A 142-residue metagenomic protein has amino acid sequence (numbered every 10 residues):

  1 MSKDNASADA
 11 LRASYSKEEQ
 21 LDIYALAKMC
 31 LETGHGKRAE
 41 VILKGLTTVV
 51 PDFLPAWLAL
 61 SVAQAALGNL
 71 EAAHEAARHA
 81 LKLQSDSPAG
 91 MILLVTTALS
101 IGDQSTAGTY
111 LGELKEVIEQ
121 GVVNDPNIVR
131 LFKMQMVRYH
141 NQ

Functional and structural regions predicted by a protein language model:
K17-V49: Alpha-helical segment of the N-proximal tetratricopeptide repeat
L21, P55, P88-A89, N127: Start-of-helix register in tetratricopeptide repeats
G45-L46, H79-A80, E113-L114: Canonical positions in the second alpha-helix
